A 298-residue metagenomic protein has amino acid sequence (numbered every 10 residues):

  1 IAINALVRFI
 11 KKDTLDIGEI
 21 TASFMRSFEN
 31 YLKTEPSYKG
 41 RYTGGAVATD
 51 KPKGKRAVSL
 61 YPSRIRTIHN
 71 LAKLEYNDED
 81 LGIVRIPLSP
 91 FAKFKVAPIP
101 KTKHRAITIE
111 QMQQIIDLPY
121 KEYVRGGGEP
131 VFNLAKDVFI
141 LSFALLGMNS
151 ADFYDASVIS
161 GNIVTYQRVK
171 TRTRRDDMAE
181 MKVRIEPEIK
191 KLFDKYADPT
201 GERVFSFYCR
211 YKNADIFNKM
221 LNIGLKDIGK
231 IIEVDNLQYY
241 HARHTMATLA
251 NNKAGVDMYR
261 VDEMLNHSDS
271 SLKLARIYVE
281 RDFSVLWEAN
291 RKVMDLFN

Functional and structural regions predicted by a protein language model:
I1-T43, V47-T49: Basic/aromatic-enriched alpha-helical hairpins
A5-F9, S37-P90, M148: N-terminal DNA-binding recognition helix of tyrosine site-specific recombinases/integrases
R41-V47, A92-L134: Long, amphipathic, Lys/Arg-enriched alpha-helical "connector/arm" segment
M112, E186-V234: Active-site/catalytic core of tyrosine-dependent DNA strand-transfer enzymes
I140, A144, M148-A151, H241-H267: C-terminal catalytic core of tyrosine-transesterase DNA break-rejoin enzymes
Y154-K195: Conserved tyrosine-mediated DNA breakage-rejoining catalytic core shared by Y-recombinases
V158-T165, D235-N236, G255-I277, N298: Short, polar N-cap/turn motifs at the start of nucleic acid-interacting alpha helices
R168-T173, L265-D295: Catalytic-site neighborhood detector that most strongly recognizes the C-terminal catalytic loop/helix of tyrosine
